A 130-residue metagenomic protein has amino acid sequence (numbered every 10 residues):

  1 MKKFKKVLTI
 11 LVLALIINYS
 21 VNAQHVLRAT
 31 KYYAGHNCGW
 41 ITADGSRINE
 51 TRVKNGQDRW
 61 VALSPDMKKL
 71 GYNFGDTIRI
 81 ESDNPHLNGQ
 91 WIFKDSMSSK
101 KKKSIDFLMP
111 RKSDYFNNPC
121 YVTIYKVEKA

Functional and structural regions predicted by a protein language model:
M1-L8: Bacterial N-terminal signal peptides that target proteins for export
T9-I17: Hydrophobic helical h-region of N-terminal Sec-dependent signal peptides in bacterial secretory/periplasmic proteins
N22-A130: Solvent-exposed, well-ordered loop and adjacent helix/strand elements within mature globular domains that form
